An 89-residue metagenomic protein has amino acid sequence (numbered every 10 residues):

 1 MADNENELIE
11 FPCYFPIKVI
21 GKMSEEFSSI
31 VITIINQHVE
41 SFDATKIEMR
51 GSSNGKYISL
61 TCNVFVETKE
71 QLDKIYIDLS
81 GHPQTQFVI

Functional and structural regions predicted by a protein language model:
M1-S59, F65-I89: Long, contiguous binding/interaction regions
